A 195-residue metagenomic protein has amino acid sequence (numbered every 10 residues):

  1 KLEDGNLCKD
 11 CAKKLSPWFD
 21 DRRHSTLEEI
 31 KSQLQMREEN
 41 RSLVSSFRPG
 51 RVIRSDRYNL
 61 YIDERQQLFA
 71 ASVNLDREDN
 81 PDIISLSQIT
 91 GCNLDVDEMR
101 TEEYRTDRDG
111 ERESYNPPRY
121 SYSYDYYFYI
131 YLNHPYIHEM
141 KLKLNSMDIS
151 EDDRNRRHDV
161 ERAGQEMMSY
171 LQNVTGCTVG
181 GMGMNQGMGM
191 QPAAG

Functional and structural regions predicted by a protein language model:
L2-L15: Cysteine-rich micro-motifs
G5, Q66-L68, D125-Y127: A generic structural signal for beta-strand entry/edge sites
A12-D79: Anionic N-terminal interaction surfaces
W18, R77-N80, R100-E102, I149: A short local loop/turn or secondary-structure capping micro-motif enriched for an aromatic residue
R51-I53, I62, I83, R119-S121 (+1 more regions): Sterically constrained small-residue positions within well-ordered secondary structures of folded domains
E78-T90: Short coil-to-beta-strand transition motifs
T90-G195: Acidic, Ser/Thr- and proline-rich intrinsically disordered linker/docking segments of eukaryotic scaffolds
